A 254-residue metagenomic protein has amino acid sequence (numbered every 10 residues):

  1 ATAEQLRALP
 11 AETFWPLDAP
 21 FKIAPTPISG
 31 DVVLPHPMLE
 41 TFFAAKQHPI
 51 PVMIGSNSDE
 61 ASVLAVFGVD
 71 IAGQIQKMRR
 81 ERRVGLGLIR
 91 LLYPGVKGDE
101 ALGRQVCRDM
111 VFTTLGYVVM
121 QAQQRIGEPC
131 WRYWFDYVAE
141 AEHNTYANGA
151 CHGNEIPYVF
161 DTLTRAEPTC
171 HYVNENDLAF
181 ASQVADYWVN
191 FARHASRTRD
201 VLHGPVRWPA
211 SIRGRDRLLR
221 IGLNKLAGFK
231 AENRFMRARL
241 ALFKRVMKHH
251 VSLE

Functional and structural regions predicted by a protein language model:
T2-Q5, L9, R132-W134, R199-P209: Surface-exposed patches in mature extracellular/periplasmic domains of secreted proteins
Q5-L178, Y187, H194: Substrate-gating cap/lid region and adjacent catalytic-acid/histidine neighborhood within extracellular/lumenal
F14, P168, D200, V251-E254: Residue-level signal for secondary-structure boundary elements
S58, Q74-M78, W208, R239 (+1 more regions): Generic hydrophobic, helix-prone segments enriched in Leu/Val/Ile
V184: C-terminal catalytic lobe of FAD-dependent flavoproteins
H194, T198-E232: Mature extracytoplasmic/periplasmic domains
K225-E254: Tryptophan-rich aromatic "cage" segments
